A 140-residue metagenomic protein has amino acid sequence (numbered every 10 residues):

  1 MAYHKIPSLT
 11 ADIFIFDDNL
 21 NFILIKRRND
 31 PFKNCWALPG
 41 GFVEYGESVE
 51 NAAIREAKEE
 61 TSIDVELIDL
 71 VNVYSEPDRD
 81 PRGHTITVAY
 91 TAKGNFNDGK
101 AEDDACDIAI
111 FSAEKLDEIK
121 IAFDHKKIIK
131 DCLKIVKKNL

Functional and structural regions predicted by a protein language model:
M1-F22, T91: Conserved N-terminal beta-strand and adjoining loop/helix that marks the start of the Nudix/MutT-like hydrolase domain
Y3-P7, C35, D80-I86: A generic structural micro-feature
L9-A11, I86-V88, D104: Residues that flank catalytic or metal-binding motifs in active/ligand-binding sites
D17, S75-D98, C132, V136: Active-site-adjacent beta-strand/loop module that shapes the phosphate/pyrophosphate-binding cleft
N21-E59: Conserved Nudix-box catalytic region and its N-terminal flanking loop in Nudix hydrolases and closely related
V43, Y74, G94, A113-L116: Hydrophobic pocket-lining residues within nucleotide cofactor-binding pockets
I63-N72: A short coil-to-beta-strand element that immediately follows conserved catalytic motifs
T91, K100-L133: NUDIX/MutT-family hydrolases
